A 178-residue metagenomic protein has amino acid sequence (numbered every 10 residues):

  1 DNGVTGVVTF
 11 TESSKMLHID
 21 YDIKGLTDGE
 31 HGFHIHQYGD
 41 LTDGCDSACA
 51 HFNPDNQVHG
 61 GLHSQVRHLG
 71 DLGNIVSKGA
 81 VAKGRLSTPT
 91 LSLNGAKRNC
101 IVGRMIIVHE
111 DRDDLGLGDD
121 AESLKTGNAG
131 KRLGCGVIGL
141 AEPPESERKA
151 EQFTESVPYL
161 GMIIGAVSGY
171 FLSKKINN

Functional and structural regions predicted by a protein language model:
D1-I176: N-terminal leader/targeting pre-sequences
